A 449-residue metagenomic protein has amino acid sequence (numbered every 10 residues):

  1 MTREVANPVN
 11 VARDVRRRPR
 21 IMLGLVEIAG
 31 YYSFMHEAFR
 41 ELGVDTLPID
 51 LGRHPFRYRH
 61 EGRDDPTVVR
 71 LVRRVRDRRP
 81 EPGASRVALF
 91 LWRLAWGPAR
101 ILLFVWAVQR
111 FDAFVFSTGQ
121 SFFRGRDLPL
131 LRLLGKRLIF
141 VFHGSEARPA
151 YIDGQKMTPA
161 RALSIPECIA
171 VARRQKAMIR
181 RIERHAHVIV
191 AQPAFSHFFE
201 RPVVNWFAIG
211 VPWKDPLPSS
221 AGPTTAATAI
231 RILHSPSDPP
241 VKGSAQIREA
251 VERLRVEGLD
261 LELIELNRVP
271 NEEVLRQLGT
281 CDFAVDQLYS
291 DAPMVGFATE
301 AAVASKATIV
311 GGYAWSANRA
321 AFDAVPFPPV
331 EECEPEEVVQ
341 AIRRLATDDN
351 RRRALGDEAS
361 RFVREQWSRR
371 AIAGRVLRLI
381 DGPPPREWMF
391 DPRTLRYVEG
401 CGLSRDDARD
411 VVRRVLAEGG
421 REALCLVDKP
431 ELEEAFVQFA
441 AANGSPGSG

Functional and structural regions predicted by a protein language model:
V5-A6, D357-G449: C-terminal amphipathic helix plus adjacent low-complexity, charged tail appended to glycosyltransferase catalytic
I21, F207-K242, R248: Conserved donor-binding/catalytic core segment of Leloir-type glycosyltransferases
I21-L25, F104-R124, R137-I139: Short N-terminal targeting/anchoring amphipathic segment
I49, A113-V115, P129-S164: Active-site proximal beta-strand in glycosyltransferases
I101-Q109, P129-L133, M157-V188: Membrane-proximal helix-turn-helix segments that form the acceptor-binding/catalytic region of lipid-linked
G279-A292, K306: Acidic donor-binding loop of glycosyltransferase active sites
A307-A314: Short hydrophobic beta-strand element within catalytic cores of glycosyltransferases and related nucleotide-activated
A317-R343: Change "using UDP/GDP/dTDP sugars" to "using nucleotide sugars
